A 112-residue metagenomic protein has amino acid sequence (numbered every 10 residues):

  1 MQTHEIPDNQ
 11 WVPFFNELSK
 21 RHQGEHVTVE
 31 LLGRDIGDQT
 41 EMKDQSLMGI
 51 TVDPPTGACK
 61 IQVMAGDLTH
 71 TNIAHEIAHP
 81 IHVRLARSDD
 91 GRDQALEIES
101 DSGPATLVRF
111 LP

Functional and structural regions predicted by a protein language model:
M1-Q2, I6, W11-V12: Extracellular beta-solenoid/beta-roll
F14-N16: Charge-rich, low-complexity N-terminal segments
K20-G24, D44: A glycine-biased structural micro-motif
Q23-L32: A short, Trp-centered hydrophobic/proline-enriched beta-strand micro-motif
I36-S46, I77-H79: Short coil-to-beta-strand transition motifs
T51-T56: Short, conserved beta-turn/loop elements at beta-strand boundaries and strand-helix junctions
K60-N72: Short solvent-exposed strand/turn elements
I73-P112: Helix-rich interaction surfaces within compact, conserved domain-sized segments that mediate assembly or partner
